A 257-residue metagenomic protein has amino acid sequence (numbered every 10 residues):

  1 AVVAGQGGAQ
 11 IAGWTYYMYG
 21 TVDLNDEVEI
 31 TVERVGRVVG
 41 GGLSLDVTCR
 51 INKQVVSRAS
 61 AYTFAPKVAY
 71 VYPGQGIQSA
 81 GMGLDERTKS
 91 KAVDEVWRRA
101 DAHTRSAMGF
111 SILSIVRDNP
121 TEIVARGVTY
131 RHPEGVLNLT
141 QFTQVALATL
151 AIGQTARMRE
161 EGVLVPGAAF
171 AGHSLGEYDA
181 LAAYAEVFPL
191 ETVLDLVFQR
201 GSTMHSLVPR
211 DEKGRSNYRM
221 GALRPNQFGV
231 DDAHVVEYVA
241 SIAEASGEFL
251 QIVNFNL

Functional and structural regions predicted by a protein language model:
A1-Q10: Active-site helix/loop of acyl-thioester processing domains in fatty-acid/polyketide metabolism, spanning hotdog-fold
A9-K53: Hydrophobic beta-sheet segments that form the core/acyl-binding groove of ACP/CoA-dependent acyl-chain-processing
V32, A100, L223: Residue-level signal for inorganic ion chemistry
N52-P66: Segments adjacent to and within acyl-thioester-processing domains across lipid and secondary-metabolism enzymes
F64-A171: Helix-rich "cap/lid" substructures immediately adjacent to catalytic or cofactor-binding pockets
G172-H173, F255: Conserved alpha/beta-hydrolase "nucleophile elbow" surrounding the catalytic nucleophile
H173-A182: Glycine-rich nucleophile elbow surrounding the catalytic serine of serine-hydrolase chemistry
A183-L257: Alpha/beta catalytic cores of group-transfer enzymes, especially the acyltransferase/condensing modules of polyketide
